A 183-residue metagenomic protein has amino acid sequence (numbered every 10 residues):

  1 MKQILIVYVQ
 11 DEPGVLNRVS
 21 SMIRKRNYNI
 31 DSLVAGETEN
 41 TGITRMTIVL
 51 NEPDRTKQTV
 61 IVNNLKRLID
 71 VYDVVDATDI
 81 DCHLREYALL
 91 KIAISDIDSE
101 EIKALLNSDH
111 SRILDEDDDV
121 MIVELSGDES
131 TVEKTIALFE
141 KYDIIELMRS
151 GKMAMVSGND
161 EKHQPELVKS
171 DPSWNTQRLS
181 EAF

Functional and structural regions predicted by a protein language model:
M1-R45, V49-F183: Long, contiguous binding/interaction regions
